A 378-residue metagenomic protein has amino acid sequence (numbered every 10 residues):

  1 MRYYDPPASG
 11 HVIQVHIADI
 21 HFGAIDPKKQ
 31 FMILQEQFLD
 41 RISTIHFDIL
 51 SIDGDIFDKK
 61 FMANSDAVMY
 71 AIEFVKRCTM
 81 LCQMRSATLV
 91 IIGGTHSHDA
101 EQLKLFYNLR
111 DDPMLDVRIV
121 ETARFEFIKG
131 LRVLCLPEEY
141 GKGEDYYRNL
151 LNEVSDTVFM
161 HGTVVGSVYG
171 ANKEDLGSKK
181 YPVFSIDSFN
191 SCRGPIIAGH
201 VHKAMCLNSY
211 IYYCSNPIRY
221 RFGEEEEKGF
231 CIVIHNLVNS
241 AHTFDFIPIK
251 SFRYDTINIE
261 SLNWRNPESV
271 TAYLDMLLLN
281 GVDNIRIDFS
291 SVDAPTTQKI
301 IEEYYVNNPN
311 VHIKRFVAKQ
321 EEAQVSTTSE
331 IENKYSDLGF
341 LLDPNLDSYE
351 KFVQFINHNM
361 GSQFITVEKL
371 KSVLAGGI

Functional and structural regions predicted by a protein language model:
M1-E73, Y147-V154, V158, V367-I378: N-terminal active-site segment of His-dependent metallophosphoesterases
R2-G10, H235-I378: Accessory, non-catalytic peripheral segments of nucleic-acid enzymes
D19, D55, A71, G94 (+6 more regions): Divalent metal-coordination and catalytic microenvironments
H21-D26, D58-F61, V90-L103, E126-F127 (+4 more regions): Active-site environment of divalent metal-dependent phosphoester hydrolases
D48-L50, A87-V90, L131-V133, S155-V158 (+2 more regions): Hydrophobic beta-strand segments of well-ordered beta-sheets in folded domains
C82-L89, S191-G194: A short helix->loop->beta-strand "cap" motif at the edges of active sites that frequently abuts
G93-P182, P217, L237: Conserved catalytic scaffold of divalent metal-dependent phosphoesterases
A171-A241: Conserved beta-sheet core of the metallophosphoesterase superfamily
